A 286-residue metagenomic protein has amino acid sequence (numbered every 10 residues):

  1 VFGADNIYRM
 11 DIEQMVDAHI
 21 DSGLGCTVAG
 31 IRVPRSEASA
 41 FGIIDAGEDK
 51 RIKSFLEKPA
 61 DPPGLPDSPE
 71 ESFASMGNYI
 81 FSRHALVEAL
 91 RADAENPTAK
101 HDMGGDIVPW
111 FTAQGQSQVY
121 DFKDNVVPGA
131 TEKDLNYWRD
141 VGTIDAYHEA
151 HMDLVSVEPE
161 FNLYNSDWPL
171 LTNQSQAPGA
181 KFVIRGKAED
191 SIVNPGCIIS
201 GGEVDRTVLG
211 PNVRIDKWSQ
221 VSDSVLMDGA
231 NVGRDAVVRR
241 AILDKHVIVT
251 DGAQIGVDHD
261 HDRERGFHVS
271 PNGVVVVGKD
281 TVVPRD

Functional and structural regions predicted by a protein language model:
V1, V28-A29, V119: Structural beta-sheet core signal
V1-I7: Short beta-strand-to-loop acidic/aromatic patch adjacent to the donor-nucleotide binding site
A4, I31, F122: Cofactor-binding loop segments of dinucleotide-utilizing enzymes, especially the Rossmann-like FAD- and NAD(P)+-binding
I7-R9, V126-V127: Short, active-site-adjacent cap segments at secondary-structure transitions
R9-H84, R91: Conserved core of the sugar-phosphate nucleotidyltransferase
R83-H84, E88, D93-D286: Left-handed beta-helix
